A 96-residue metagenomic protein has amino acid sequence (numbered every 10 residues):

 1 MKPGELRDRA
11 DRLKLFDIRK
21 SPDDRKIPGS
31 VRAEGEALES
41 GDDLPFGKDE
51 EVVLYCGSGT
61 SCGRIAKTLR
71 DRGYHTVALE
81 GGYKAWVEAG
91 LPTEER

Functional and structural regions predicted by a protein language model:
M1-K14, I18-E51, G57-R96: Rhodanese-like catalytic fold shared by cysteine-dependent sulfurtransferases and DSP/PTP-type phosphatases
